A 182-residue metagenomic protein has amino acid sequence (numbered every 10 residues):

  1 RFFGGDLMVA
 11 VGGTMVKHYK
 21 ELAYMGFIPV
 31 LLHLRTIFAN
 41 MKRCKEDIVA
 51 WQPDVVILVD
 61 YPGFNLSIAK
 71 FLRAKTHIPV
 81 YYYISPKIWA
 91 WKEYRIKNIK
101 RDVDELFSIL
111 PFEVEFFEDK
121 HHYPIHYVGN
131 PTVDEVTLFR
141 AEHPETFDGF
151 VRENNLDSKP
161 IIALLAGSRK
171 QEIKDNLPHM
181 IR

Functional and structural regions predicted by a protein language model:
R1-V151, L165-E172, N176: Active-site and donor-binding regions of nucleotide-sugar-utilizing enzymes
L156-A163: Charged active-site motifs of nucleotide-sugar-dependent glycosyltransferases
P178-I181: Short acidic-capped amphipathic helix/loop micro-motif used as an active-site/signal-coupling element
